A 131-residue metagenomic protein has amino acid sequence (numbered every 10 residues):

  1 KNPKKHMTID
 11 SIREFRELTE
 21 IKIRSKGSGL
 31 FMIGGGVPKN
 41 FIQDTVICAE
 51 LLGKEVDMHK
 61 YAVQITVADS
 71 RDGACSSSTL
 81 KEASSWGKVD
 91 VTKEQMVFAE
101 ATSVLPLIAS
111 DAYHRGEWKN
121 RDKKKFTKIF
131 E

Functional and structural regions predicted by a protein language model:
K1-D10, R115, K123-K124: A contiguous, well-structured "functional interface" segment within a domain
P3-C75: Glycine-rich anion-binding loop/nest that anchors nucleotide
G27, L51-E131: C-terminal functional extensions of proteins
